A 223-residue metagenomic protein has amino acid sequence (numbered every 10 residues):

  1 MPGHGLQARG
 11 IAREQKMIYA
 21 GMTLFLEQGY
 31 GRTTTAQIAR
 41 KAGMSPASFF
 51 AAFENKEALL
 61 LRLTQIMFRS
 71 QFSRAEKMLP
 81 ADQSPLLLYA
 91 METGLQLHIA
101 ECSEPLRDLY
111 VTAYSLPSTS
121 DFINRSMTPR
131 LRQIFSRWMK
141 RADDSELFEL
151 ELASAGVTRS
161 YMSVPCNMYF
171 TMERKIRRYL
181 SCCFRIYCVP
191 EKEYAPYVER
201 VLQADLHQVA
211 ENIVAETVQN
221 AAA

Functional and structural regions predicted by a protein language model:
M1-A12, M22, G31, S45-A47: Extended, charge- and Ser/Thr-rich helical segments
G10-M22, I38, L63-M67, Q71: Generic hydrophobic, amphipathic alpha-helix propensity
K16, L24-A58, R62: Helix-turn-helix
R62, S73-L106, N124-T128: Hydrophobic alpha-helical connector segments
A75-L79, R107-Y110, Y161-M168: Secondary-structure edge/capping motif, primarily at the C-terminal ends of alpha-helices and the immediately following
R107-T112, K192-P196: Short, hydrophobic secondary-structure boundary micro-motifs
Y114-S163, R174, R178-S181: Amphipathic alpha-helical packing segments from all-alpha helical-bundle domains
R132-R137, S163, N167-A223: C-terminal peripheral helix-coil segments that are non-catalytic and often amphipathic
